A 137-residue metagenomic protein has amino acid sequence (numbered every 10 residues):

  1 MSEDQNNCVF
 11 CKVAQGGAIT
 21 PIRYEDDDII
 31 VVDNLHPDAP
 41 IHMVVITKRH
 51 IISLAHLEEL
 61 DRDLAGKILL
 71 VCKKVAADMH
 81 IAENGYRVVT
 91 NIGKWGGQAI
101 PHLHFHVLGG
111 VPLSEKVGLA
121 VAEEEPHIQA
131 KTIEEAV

Functional and structural regions predicted by a protein language model:
M1-V137: HIT superfamily nucleotide-processing domains
